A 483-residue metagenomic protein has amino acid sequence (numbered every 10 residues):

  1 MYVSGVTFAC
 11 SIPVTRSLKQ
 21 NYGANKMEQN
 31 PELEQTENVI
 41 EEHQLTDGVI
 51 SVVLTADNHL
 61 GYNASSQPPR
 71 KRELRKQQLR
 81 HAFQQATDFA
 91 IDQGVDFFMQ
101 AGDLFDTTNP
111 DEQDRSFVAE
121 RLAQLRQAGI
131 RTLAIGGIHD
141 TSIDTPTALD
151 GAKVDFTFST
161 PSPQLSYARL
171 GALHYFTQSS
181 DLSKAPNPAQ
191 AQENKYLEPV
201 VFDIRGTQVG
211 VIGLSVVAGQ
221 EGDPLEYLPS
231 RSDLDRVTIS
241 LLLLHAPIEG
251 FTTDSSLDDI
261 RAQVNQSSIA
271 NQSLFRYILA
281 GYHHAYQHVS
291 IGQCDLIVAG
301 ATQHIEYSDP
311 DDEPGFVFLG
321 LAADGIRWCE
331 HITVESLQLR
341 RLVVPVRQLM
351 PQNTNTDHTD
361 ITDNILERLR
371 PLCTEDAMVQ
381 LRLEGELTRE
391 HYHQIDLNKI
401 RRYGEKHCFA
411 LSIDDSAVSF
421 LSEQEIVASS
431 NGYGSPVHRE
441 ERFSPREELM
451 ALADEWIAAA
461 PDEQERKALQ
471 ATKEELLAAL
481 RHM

Functional and structural regions predicted by a protein language model:
Y2-T7: Extreme N-terminal basic, low-complexity initiation segments that serve as generic localization/processing leaders
Y22-S116, R121, Q127, K473-L477 (+1 more regions): N-terminal active-site segment of His-dependent metallophosphoesterases
E28-V39, T46, G325-M483: Accessory, non-catalytic peripheral segments of nucleic-acid enzymes
L54, Q100, A134, L242 (+1 more regions): Structural beta-sheet core signal
D92-G94, L234-R236, L372-T374: Glycine-rich phosphate-binding loop signature in dinucleotide/nucleotide-binding domains
F97, T108-A123, A128-Y307, D311-E313 (+1 more regions): His/Asp/Glu-rich metal-coordinating catalytic cores of metallo-dependent phosphodiesterases/hydrolases acting on
